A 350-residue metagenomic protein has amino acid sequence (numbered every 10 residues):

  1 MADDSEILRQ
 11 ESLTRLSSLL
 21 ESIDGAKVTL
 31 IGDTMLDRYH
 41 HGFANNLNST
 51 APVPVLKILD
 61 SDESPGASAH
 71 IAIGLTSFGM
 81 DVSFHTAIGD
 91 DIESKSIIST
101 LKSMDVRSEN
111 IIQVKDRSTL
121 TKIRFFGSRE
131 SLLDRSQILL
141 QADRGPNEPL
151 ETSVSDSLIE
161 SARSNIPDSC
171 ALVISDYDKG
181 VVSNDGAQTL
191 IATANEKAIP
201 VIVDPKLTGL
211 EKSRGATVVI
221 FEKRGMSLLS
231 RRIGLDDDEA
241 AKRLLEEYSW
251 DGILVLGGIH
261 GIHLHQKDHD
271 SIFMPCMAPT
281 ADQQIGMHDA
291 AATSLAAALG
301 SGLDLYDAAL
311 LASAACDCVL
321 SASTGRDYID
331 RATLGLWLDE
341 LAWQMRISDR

Functional and structural regions predicted by a protein language model:
A2-L8, V28, L36-V173, D330-R350: Conserved N-terminal subdomain of the carbohydrate kinase-like
D4-L19, P149, D168, D185-G215 (+2 more regions): Conserved phosphate-binding/catalytic region of the ribokinase-like
S22-K27: A short, charged/proline- and glycine-enriched loop that marks the coil->beta-strand transition at the N-terminal
L30, F84-T86, V203, V255: Structural beta-sheet core signal
D33, E222, H288: Active-site glycine-centered loops adjacent to acidic/histidine catalytic or metal-binding residues that shape
D33-T34, Y177: Active-site metal-binding loops of divalent metal-dependent hydrolases
N45-V55, F125-G145, L150-E239, H260-G261 (+1 more regions): Conserved beta-alpha-beta core of the PfkB/ribokinase-like small-molecule kinase fold
H85-T86, K179, Q284: Glycine- and other small-residue-rich loops at beta-strand/loop junctions that grip anionic moieties
